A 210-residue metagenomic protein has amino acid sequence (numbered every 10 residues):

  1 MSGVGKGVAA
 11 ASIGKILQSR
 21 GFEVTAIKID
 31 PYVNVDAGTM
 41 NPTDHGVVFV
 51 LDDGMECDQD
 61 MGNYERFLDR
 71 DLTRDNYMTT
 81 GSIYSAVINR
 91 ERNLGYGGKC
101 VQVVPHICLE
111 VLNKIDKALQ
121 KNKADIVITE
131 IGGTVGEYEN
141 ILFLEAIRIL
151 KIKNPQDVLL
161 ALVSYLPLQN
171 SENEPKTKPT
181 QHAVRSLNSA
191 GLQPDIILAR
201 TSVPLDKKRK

Functional and structural regions predicted by a protein language model:
M1-K210: Flexible phosphate-sensing "switch/lid" loops adjacent to ATP/NTP-binding sites across phosphate-transfer
